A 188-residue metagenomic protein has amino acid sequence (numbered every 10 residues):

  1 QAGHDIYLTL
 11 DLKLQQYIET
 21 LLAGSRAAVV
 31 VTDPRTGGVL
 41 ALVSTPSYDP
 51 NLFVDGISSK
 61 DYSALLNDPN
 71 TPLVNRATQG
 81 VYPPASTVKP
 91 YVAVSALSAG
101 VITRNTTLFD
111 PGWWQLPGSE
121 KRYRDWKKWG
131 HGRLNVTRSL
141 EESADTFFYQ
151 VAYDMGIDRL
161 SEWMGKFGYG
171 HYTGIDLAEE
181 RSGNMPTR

Functional and structural regions predicted by a protein language model:
Q1-A28: Conserved, well-ordered alpha-helix/loop/beta-strand core segments that scaffold catalytic motifs
L10, R35-T87, Y91-R188: Beta-lactam-recognizing serine transpeptidase/beta-lactamase-like catalytic domain environment
V29-P34: Short hydrophobic alpha-helical segments used for membrane anchoring or interfacial signaling
